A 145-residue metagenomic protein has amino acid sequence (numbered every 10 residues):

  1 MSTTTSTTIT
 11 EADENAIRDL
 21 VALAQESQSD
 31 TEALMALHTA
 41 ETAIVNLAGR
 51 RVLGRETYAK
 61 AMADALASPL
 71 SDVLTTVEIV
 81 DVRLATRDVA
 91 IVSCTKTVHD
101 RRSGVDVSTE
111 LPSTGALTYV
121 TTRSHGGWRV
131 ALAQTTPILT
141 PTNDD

Functional and structural regions predicted by a protein language model:
M1-A40, T142-D145: Short, low-complexity N-terminal intrinsically disordered segments enriched in polar/charged residues
S2, P112-D144: Short beta-strand edge/turn micro-motifs at domain boundaries
E14, T31-D88, L111: A solvent-exposed, acidic/Ser-Thr-rich amphipathic alpha-helical stretch
N15-A16, L20, D88-A90, T95: Terminus-proximal functional modules
A43, S93-R101, T136: Generic short beta-strand segments
Y58, M62, V77-R83, K96-V98 (+2 more regions): Hydrophobic/aromatic beta-strand elements that line small-molecule binding cavities or substrate pockets in beta-rich
V82-I91, T121-R129: A short, structured loop/turn motif at beta-sheet edges
V98-E110, L139: Short, cysteine-centered beta-strand-loop-beta hairpins and adjacent loop/turn segments enriched in charged/polar
